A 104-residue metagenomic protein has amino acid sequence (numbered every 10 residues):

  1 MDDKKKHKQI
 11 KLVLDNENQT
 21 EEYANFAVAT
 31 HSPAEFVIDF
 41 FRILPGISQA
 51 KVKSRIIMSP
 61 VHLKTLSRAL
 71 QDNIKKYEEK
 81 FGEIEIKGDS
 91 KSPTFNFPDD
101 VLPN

Functional and structural regions predicted by a protein language model:
M1-V61, T65-D72, E79-N104: N-terminal intrinsically disordered, cationic/polar leader segments that include organellar targeting peptides
